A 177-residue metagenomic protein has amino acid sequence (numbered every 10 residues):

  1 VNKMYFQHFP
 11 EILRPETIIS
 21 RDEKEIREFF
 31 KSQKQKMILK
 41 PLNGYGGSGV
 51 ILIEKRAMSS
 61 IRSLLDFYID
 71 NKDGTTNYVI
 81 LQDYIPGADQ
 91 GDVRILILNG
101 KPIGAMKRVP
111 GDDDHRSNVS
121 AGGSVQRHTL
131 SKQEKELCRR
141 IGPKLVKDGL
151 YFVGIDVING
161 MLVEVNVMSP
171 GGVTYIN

Functional and structural regions predicted by a protein language model:
V1, R108-G111, I158-L162: Short glycine-enriched loops at secondary-structure junctions
V1-S20, K24-E28: Conserved N-proximal alpha/beta basic substrate-recognition cap immediately N-terminal to, or forming the N-lobe
Q7, L52-E54, M168: Short, glycine/charged-enriched secondary-structure capping and boundary segments
I18-I19, Y84, I155: Glycine- and other small-residue-rich loops at beta-strand/loop junctions that grip anionic moieties
E23-K24, K31-I38, L42-L137, I141: Phosphate-binding site of ATP-dependent enzymes
E28, M106, V173-I176: Generic domain-boundary/flexible-linker signal
T129-N177: ATP-dependent carboxylate activation and anion-phosphoryl transfer catalytic cores that bind Mg-ATP to form
